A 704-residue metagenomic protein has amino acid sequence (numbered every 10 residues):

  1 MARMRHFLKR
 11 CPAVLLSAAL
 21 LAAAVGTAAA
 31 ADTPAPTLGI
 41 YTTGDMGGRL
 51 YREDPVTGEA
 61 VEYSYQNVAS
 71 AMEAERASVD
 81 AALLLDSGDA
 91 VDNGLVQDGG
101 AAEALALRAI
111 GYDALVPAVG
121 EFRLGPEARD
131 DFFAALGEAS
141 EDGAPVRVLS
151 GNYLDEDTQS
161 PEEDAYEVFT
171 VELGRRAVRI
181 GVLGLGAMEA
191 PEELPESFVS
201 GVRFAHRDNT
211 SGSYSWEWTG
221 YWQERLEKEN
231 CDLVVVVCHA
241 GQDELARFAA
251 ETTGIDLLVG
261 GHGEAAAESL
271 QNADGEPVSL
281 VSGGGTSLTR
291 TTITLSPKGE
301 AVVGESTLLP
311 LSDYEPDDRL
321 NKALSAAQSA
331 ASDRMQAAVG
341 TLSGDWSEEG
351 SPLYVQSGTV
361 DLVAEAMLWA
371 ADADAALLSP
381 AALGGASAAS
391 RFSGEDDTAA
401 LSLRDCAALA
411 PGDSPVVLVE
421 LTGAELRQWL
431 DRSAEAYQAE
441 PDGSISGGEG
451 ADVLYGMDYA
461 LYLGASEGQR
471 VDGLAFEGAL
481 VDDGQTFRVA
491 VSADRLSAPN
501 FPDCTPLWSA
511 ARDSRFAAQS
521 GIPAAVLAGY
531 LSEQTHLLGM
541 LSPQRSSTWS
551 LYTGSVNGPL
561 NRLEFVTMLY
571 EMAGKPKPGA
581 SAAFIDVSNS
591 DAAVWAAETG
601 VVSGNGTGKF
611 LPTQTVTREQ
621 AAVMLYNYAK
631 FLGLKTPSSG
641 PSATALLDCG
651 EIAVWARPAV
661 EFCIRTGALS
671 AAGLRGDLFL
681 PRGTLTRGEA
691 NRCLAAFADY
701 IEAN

Functional and structural regions predicted by a protein language model:
R3-L15: Bacterial N-terminal signal peptides that target proteins for export
L16-A24: Hydrophobic core
A31-R319, T359-A366, Y437: Acidic, metal/ion-coordinating pockets
T33-G39, G48-V56, N67-A77, S282-Y552: Catalytic centers of hydrolytic enzymes
T42, Y63, N67-A74, A102 (+19 more regions): Extracytoplasmic/secreted proteins, especially bacterial periplasmic and envelope-associated proteins
L50-V61, V91-G94, D208-T210, E349-V355 (+6 more regions): Second-shell loop/turn segments in exported
E73-A77, R108-Y112, A134-E138, E224-K228 (+8 more regions): Sec-exported extracytoplasmic/periplasmic mature domains
S550-A592, E598-E619, N627-R657, S670-R687 (+1 more regions): Feature responds to low-complexity, polar/acidic, surface-exposed segments characteristic of secreted/exported proteins
